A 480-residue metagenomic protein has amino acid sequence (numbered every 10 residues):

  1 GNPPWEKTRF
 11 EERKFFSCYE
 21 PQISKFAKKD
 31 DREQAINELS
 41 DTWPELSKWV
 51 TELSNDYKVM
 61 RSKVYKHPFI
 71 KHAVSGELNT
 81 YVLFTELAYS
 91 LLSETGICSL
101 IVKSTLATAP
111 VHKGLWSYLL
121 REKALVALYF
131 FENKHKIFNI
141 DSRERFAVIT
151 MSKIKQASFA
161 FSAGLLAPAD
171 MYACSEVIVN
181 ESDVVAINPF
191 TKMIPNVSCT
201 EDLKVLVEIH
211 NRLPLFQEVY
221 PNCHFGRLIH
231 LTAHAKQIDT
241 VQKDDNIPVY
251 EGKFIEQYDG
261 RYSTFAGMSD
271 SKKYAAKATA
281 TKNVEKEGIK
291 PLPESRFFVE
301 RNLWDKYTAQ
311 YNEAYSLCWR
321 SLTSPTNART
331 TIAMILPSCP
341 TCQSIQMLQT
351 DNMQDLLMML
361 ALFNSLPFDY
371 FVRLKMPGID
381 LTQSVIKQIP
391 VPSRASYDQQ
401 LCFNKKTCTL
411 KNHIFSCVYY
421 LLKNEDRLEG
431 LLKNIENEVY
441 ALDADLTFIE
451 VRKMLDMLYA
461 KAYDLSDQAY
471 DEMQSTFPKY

Functional and structural regions predicted by a protein language model:
P3-Y480: S-adenosyl-L-methionine
